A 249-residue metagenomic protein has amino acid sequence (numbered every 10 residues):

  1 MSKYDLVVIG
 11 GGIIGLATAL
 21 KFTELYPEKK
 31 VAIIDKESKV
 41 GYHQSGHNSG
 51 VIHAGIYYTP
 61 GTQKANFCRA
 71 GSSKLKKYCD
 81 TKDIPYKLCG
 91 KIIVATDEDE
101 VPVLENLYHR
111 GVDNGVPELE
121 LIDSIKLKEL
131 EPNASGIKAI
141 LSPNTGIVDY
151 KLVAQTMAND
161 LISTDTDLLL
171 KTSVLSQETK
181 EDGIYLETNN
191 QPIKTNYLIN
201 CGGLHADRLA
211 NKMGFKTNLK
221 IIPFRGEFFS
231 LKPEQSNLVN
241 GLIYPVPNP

Functional and structural regions predicted by a protein language model:
S2-I14, A32: Beta1/beta-strand and adjacent pyrophosphate-binding region of the FAD-binding site in flavoprotein oxidoreductases
I14, K39, H205: Conserved Rossmann-like nucleotide-cofactor binding loop
A17, Q177-P249: Flavin-dependent oxidoreductases
A19, T23, D160: Gly/Ala-rich phosphate-binding loop of Rossmann-like dinucleotide-binding domains, activating on the conserved
T23-G46: Glycine-rich FAD pyrophosphate-binding loop
D35, L88, I122-S124, L170-T172 (+1 more regions): Short loop/edge segments at beta-strand edges and connector loops that shape dinucleotide/nucleotide cofactor-binding
G50-K126, G136, V246: Dinucleotide-binding Rossmann-like beta1-alpha1 core, especially the glycine-rich loop that anchors the ADP
I140-Y197, C201, H205: Helical element adjacent to the flavin cofactor pocket in flavoenzyme catalytic cores
